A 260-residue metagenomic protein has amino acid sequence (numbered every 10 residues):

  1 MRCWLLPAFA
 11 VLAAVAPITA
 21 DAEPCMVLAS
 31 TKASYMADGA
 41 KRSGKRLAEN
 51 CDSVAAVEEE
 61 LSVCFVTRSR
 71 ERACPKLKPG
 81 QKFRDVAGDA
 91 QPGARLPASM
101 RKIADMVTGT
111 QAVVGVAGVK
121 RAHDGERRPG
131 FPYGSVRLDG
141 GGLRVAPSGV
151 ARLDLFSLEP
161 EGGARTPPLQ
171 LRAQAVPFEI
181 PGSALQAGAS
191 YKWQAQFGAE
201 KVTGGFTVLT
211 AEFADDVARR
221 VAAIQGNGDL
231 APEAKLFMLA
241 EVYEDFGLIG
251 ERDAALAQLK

Functional and structural regions predicted by a protein language model:
P7-A14: Bacterial N-terminal signal peptides
V15-T19: N-terminal signal peptide c-region/cleavage motif recognized by signal peptidases
A22-S53, E58-G142: Flexible, surface-exposed loop/linker segments and immediately adjacent secondary-structure boundaries
V86, G115-Y133, T207-P232: Low-complexity, Pro/Ser/Thr- and charge-rich linker/hinge segments at domain boundaries
L96-M106, A218-A257: Compositionally biased low-complexity segments at domain edges in trafficked proteins and select soluble regulators
P167-A175: Short beta-strand segments within Ig-like beta-sandwich modules, predominantly Fibronectin type-III
G182-S190: Surface-exposed, short loops/turns at beta-strand junctions within beta-sandwich domains
